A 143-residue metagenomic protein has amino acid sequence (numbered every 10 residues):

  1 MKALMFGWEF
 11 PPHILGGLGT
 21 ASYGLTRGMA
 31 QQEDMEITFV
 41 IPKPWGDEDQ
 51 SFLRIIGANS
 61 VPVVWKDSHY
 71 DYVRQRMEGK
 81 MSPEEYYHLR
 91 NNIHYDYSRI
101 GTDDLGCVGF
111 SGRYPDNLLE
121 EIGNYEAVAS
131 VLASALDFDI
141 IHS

Functional and structural regions predicted by a protein language model:
A3-G7: Short, hydrophobic/glycine-enriched beta-strand segments
E9-A21, D47-Q50, L118-E120: A short, glycine/small-residue-rich beta-strand->loop->alpha-helix junction that serves as a flexible
G19-A30: Short amphipathic alpha-helix
D34-A133: A conserved catalytic-core segment of Leloir-type glycosyltransferases
L136: Active-site charged/polar residues at nucleotide-handling catalytic sites that mediate phosphoryl, nucleotidyl
